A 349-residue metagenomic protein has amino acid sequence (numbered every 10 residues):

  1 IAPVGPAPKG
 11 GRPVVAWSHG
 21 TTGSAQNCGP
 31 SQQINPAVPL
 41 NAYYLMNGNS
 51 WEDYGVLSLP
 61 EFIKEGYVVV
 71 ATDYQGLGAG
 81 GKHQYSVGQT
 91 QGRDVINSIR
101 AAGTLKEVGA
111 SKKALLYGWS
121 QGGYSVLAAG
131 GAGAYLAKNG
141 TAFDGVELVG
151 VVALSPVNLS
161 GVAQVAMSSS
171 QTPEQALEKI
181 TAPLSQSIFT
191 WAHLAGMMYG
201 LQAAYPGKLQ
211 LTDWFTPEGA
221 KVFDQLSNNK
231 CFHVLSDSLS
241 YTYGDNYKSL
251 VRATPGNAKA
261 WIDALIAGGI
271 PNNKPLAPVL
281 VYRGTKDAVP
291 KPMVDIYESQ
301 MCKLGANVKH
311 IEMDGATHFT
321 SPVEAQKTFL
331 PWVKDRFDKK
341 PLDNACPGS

Functional and structural regions predicted by a protein language model:
G10-G23, Q32-N35, P60: Short beta-strand element of the alpha/beta-hydrolase
G55-S58, K64, Y85-K106: Alpha/beta-hydrolase active-site loop
R100-E107, S111-P183: Primarily recognizes the serine-hydrolase "nucleophile elbow" in alpha/beta-hydrolase and SGNH/GDSL folds
L154-N272: Accessory cap/linker subdomain of secreted extracellular hydrolases
P275, L280-D287: Short beta-strand/loop motif that positions the catalytic acidic residue of the alpha/beta-hydrolase fold
A288-D295, S321: Conserved alpha/beta-hydrolase "acid-adjacent" motif
M301-F319: Catalytic histidine neighborhood in serine/cysteine hydrolases with alpha/beta-hydrolase-type architecture
D314, V323-S349: Catalytic active-site module of serine/aspartate enzymes centered on a nucleophile-bearing elbow/loop
